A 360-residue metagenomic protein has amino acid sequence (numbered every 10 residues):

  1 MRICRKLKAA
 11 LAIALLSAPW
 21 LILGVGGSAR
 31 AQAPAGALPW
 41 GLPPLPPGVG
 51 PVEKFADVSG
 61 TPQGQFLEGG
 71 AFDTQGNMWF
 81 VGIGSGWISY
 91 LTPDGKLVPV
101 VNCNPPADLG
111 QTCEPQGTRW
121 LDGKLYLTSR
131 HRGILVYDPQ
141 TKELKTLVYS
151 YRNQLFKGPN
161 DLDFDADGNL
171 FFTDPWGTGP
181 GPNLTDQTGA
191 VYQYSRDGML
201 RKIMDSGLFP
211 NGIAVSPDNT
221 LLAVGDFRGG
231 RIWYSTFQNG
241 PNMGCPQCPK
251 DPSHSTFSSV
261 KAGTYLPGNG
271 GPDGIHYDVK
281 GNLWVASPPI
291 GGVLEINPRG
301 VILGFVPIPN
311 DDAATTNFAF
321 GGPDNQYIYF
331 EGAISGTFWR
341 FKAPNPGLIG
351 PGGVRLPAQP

Functional and structural regions predicted by a protein language model:
A10-G24: Bacterial N-terminal signal peptides
Q32-E53, P249: Blade/loop signatures of beta-propeller domains
E53-A56, V98-N104, K145-Y149, K202-M204 (+3 more regions): Beta-propeller fold detector
S59-M78, I83, P105-H131, R152-L170 (+8 more regions): Beta-rich, blade/repeat-based domains predominating in secreted/periplasmic proteins but also intracellular
W79-C103: Beta-propeller domains
W87-S89, G133-L135, G189-Y192, R231-W233 (+2 more regions): A short loop-to-beta-strand structural motif that recurs across blades of beta-propeller domains
T92-K96, D138-K142, Y194-G198, Q238-G240 (+2 more regions): Short loop/turn segments that connect beta-strands within beta-propeller blades
S235-P249, K342-I349: Short loop/turn segments immediately following beta-strands, especially the blade-tip and inter-blade linker loops
